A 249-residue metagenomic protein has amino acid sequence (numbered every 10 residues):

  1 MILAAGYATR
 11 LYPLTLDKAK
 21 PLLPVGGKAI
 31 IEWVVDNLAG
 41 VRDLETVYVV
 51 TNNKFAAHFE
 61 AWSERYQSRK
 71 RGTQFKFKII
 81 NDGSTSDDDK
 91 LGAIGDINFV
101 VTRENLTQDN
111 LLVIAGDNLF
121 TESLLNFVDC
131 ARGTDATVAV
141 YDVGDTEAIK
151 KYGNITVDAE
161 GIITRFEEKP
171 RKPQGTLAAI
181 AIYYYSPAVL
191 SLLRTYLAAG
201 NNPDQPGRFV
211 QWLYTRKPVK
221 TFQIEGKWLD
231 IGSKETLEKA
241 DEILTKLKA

Functional and structural regions predicted by a protein language model:
M1-G6, N202: Short, hydrophobic/glycine-enriched beta-strand segments
I2, R10, P24, K28-V113: Conserved N-terminal catalytic core of the sugar/cofactor nucleotidyltransferase
L16-P21: Short alpha-helical oligomerization interface
L22, I155-V157, T221: A structural signal for short hydrophobic beta-strand segments in well-ordered beta-sheet cores
V35-D36, E60, T121-G133, L190: Short alpha-helix within the catalytic core of nucleotide-sugar-dependent glycosyltransferases
G116-L119: The conserved acidic donor/metal-binding loop of glycosyltransferases
E122-K150: Conserved donor-nucleotide/metal-binding helix-loop-beta segment in metal-dependent transferases, i.e., the alpha-helix
V128-D129, I162-D230, K234-A249: Catalytic-core segments of class I nucleotidyltransferases/pyrophosphorylases that form NMP-activated intermediates
